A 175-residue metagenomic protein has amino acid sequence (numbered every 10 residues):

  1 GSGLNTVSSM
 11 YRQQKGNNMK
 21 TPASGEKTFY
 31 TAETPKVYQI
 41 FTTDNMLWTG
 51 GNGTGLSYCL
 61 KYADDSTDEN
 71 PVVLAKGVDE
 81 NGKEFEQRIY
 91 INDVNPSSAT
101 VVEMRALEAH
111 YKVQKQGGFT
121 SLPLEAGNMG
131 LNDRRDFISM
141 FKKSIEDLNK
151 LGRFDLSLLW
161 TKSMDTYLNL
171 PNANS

Functional and structural regions predicted by a protein language model:
G1-S175: Type III/flagellar secretion export determinants
